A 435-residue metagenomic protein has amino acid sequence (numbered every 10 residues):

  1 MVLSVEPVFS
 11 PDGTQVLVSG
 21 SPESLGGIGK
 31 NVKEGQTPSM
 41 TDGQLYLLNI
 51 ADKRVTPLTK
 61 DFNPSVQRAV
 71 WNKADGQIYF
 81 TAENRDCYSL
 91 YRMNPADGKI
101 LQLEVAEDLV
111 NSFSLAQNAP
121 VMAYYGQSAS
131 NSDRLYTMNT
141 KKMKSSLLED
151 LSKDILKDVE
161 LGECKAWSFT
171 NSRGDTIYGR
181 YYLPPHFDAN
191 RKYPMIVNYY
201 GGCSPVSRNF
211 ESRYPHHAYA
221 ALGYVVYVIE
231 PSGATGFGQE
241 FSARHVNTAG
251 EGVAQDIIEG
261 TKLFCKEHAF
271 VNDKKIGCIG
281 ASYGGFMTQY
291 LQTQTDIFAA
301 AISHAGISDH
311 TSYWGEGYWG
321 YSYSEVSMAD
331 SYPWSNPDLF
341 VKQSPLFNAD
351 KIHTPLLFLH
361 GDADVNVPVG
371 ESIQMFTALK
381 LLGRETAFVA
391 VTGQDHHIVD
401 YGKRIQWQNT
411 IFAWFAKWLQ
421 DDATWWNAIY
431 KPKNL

Functional and structural regions predicted by a protein language model:
M1-V5, V18-Y46, P57-V66, F80-Y91 (+3 more regions): A flexible loop/linker signature enriched in serine peptidases of the S9 family
E6, S19, T81, L101-D188 (+3 more regions): Non-catalytic accessory segments flanking enzyme active sites
F9, W71-N72, L115: Residue-level recognition of a conserved intra-blade site in WD40 beta-propeller repeats
D12-T14, A74-G76, N118-P120: Short coil/turn segments that connect the beta-strands within blades of beta-propeller domains
N49-K53, N94-G98, N139-M143: Short loop/turn segments that connect beta-strands within beta-propeller blades
L183, N190-G202: Short beta-strand element of the alpha/beta-hydrolase
Y200-P205, S282: Active-site glycine-rich loops that stabilize anionic/oxyanionic intermediates across multiple enzyme folds
A221, V228-L435: Active-site-proximal cap/loop segments of hydrolase catalytic domains
